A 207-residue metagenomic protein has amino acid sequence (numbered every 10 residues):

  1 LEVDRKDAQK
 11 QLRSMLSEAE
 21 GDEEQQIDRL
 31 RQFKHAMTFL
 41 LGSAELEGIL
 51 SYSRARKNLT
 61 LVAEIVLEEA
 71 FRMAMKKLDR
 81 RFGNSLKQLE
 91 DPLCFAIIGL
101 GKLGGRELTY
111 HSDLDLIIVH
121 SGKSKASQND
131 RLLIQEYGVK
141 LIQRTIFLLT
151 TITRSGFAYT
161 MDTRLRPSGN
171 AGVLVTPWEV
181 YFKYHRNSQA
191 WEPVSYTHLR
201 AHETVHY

Functional and structural regions predicted by a protein language model:
L1-R200: A nucleotide- and high-energy phosphate-metabolite-utilizing enzyme signature
H198, V205-Y207: Single conserved hydrophobic/aromatic residue that forms the stacking wall/gate of nucleotide- or nucleobase-binding
